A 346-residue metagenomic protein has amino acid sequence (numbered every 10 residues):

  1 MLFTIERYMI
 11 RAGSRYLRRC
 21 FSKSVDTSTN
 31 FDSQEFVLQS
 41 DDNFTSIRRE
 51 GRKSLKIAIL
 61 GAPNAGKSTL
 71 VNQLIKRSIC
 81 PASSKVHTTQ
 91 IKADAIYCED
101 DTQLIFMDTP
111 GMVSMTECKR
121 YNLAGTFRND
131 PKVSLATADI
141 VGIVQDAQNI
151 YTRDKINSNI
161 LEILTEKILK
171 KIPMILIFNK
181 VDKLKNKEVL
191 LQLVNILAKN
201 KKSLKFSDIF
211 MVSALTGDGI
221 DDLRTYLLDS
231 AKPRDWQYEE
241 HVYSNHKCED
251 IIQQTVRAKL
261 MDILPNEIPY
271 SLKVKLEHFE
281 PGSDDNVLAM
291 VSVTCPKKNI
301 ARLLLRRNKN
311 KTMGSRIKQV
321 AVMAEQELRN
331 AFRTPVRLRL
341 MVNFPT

Functional and structural regions predicted by a protein language model:
M1-N43: N-terminal mitochondrial targeting presequence
D26-G125, N129: Conserved G1/Walker A P-loop phosphate-binding module
L70, A93, D108, P131 (+5 more regions): Residue-level signature of catalytic and energy-coupling elements of molecular machines, predominantly ATP/GTP-dependent
R77, I96, M112, S134-V141 (+7 more regions): Conserved, well-folded catalytic cores of nucleic-acid-processing and energy-transducing macromolecular machines
V86-T88, P110-V113, A147-Y151, V181-L184 (+4 more regions): Conserved nucleotide-binding/hydrolysis micro-motifs of P-loop NTPases
R128-F206: Conserved C-terminal guanine-recognition region of P-loop GTPase G domains, centered on the G4
D182-S244: Canonical P-loop GTPase G-domain recognition
N245-T346: P-loop NTP-binding site
